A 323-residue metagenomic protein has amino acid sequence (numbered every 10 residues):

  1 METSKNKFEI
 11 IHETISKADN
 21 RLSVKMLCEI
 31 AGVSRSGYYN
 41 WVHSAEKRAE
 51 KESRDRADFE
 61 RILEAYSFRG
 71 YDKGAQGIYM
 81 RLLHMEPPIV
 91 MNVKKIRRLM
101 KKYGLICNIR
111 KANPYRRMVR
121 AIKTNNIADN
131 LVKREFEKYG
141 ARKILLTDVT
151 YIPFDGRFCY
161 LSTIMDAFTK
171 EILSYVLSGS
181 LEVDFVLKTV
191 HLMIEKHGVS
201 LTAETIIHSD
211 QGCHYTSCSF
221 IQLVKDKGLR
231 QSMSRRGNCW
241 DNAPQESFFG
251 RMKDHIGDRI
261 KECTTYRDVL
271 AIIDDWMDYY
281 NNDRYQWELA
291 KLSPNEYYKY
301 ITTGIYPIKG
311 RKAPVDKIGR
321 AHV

Functional and structural regions predicted by a protein language model:
M1-V24, E29-A31: Helical coiled-coil/dimerization "stalks" and their immediately adjacent regulatory linkers at helix->disorder
E2-K5, C28, Y39-G140, N238 (+3 more regions): Basic, flexible linker segments flanking DNA-binding modules in nucleic acid-interacting mobile-element proteins
R21-S23, K73, T264: Residue-level signal for the short linker/turn that defines the boundary of a DNA-recognition helix
S23-V24, E50, N108-R110, T202 (+2 more regions): Short, hydrophobic secondary-structure boundary micro-motifs
H43-K47, L63-S67, L83, L177 (+4 more regions): A broad detector of the eukaryotic-type serine/threonine protein kinase catalytic domain
P87-V93, R98-I109, K123-L161, A167-I272 (+1 more regions): RNase H-like DDE/DDD metal-dependent nuclease/strand-transfer catalytic core used by mobile genetic elements
C218, K225-L229, R251-V323: C-terminal domain-tail junction helix/linker
